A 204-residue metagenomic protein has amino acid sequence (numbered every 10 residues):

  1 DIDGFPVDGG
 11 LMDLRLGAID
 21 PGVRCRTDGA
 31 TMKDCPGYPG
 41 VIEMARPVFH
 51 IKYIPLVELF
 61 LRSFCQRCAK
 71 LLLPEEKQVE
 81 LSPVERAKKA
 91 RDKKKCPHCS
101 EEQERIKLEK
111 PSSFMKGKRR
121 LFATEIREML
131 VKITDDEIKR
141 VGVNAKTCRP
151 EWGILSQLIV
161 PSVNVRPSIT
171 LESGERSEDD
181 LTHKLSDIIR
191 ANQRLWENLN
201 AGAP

Functional and structural regions predicted by a protein language model:
D1-P204: Conserved core architecture of multi-subunit DNA-directed RNA polymerases
